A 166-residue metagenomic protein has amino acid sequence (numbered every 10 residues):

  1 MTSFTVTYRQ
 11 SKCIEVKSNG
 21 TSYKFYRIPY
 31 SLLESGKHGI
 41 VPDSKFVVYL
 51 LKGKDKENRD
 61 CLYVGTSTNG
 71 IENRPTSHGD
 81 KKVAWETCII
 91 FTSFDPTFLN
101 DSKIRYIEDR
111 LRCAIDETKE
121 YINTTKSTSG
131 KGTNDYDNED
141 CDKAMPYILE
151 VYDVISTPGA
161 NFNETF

Functional and structural regions predicted by a protein language model:
M1-F46, K54-D60, N69-F166: Boundary/linker segments flanking structured domains
Y63-G65: Conserved catalytic cores of phosphodiester-cleaving nucleases, focusing on short active-site segments
